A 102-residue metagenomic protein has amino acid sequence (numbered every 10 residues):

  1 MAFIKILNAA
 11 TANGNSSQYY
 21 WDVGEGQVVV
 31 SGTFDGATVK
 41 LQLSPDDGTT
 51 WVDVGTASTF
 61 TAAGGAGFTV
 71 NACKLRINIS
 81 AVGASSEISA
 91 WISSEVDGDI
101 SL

Functional and structural regions predicted by a protein language model:
M1, S101-L102: Short intrinsically disordered terminal tails
A2-K5, D47-T56: Surface-exposed loop/edge segments in extracytoplasmic proteins
F3-G14: Extracellular beta-rich ligand/substrate-recognition surface
N13-D22, D53-S101: Beta-sandwich interaction modules
G24-G26: Structural beta-strand segments of beta-rich domains
V28-G32: Aromatic/hydrophobic beta-strand junction motif of beta-rich domains
T33-T38: Short proline/glycine-enriched turn/loop motifs at strand-loop junctions of beta-rich domains
Q42-P45: Conserved Ser/Thr-centered positions that define the repeating blades of beta-propeller domains
